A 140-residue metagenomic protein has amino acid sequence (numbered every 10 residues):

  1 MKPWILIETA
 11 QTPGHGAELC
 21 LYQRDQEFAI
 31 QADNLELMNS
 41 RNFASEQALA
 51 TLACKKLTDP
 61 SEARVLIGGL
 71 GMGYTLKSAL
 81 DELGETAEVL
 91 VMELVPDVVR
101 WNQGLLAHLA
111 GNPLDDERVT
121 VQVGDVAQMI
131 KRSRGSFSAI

Functional and structural regions predicted by a protein language model:
M1-A32, M38: N-terminal auxiliary segments of SAM/dcSAM-dependent transferases
K2, F43-A139: The AdoMet/dcAdoMet-binding core of the Class I SAM-like
Y22-A29, Q103-G104, S138-I140: Short amphipathic alpha-helical segments, especially helix-boundary/capping motifs
N34-L35, G111: Generic secondary-structure boundary/loop-capping signal
L35-E36, E93: Peripheral, non-catalytic segments that deliver or gate enzyme domains
E36-A44: Short amphipathic beta-strand/extended segments with alternating polar/hydrophobic composition
